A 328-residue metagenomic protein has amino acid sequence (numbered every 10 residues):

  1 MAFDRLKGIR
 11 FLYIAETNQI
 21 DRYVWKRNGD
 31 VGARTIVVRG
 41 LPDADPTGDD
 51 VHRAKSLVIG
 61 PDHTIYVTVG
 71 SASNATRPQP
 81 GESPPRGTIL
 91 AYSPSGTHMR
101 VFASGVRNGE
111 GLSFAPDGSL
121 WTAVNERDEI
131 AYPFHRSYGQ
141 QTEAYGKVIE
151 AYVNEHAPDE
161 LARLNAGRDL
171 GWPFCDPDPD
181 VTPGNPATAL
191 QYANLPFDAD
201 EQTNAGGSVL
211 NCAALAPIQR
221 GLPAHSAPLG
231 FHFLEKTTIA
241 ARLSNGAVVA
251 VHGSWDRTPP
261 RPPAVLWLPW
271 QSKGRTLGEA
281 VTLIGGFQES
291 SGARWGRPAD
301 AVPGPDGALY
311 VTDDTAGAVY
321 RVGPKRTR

Functional and structural regions predicted by a protein language model:
A2-L6, V58-G60, A115, L234-K236 (+1 more regions): Structural WD40 beta-propeller signal
F3-F11, R27, D62, T88-H98 (+1 more regions): Flexible "stalk/tail and boundary" regions
I9, A54, A72-T76, G87 (+5 more regions): Beta-propeller domain segments
R10-I14, I65-V67, L120-T122, A247-V249 (+1 more regions): Hydrophobic beta-strand segments that make up the repeating blades of beta-propeller and related beta-repeat
T17, V31, Q79, S83-R86 (+3 more regions): A detector of repeated loop/turn-to-beta-strand junctions in beta-rich toroidal repeat architectures
T17-I59, S71: Asp-box/WD-like beta-propeller blade repeats and closely related beta-sheet repeat scaffolds
V37-D49, R100-G105, G221-P223, L283-G286 (+1 more regions): Surface loop/turn motifs at the tips and blade-to-blade linkers of beta-strand repeat domains
V302-R328: Blade-level signature of beta-propeller repeat domains, shared across WD40, Kelch, NHL, RCC1 and BNR/Asp-box propellers
